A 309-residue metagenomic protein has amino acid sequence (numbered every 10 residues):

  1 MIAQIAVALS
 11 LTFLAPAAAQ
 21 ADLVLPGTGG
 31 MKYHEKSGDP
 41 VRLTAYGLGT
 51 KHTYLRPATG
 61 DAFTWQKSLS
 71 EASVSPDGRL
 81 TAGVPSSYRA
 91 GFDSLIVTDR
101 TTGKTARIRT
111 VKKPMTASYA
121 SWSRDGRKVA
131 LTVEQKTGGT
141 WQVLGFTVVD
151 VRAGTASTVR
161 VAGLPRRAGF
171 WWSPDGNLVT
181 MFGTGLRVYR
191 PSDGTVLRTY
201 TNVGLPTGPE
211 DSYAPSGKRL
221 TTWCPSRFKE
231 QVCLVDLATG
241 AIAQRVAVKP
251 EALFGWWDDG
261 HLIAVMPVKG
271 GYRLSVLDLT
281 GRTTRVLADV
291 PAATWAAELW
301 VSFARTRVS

Functional and structural regions predicted by a protein language model:
M1-D22: Secretory targeting and sorting signals
A19-S309: Sequence signature of WD/YWTD-type beta-propeller architectures
